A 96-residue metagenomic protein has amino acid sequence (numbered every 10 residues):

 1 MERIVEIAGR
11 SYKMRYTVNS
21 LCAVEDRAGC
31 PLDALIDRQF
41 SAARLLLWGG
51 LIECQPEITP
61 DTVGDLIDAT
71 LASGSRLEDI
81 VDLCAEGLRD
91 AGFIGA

Functional and structural regions predicted by a protein language model:
M1-S11, C22-L45, Q55-A96: Charged interaction scaffolds used for protein-protein
R15-Y16: Short linear motifs in exposed loops
G49-E53: A short secondary-structure junction motif
